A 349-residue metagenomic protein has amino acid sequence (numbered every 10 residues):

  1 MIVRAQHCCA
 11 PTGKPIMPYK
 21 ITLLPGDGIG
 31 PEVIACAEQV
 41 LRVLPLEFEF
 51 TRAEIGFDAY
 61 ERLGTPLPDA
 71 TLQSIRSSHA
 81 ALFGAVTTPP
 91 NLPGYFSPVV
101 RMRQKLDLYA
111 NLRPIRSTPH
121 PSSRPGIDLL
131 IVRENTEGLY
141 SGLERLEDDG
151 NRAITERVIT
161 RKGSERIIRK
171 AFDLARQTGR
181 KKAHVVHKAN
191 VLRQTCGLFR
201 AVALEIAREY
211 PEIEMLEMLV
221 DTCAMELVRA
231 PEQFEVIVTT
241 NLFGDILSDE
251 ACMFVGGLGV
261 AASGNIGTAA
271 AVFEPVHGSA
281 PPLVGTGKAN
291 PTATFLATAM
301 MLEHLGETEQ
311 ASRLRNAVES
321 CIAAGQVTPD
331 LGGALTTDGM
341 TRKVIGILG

Functional and structural regions predicted by a protein language model:
C8-A10: Short, low-complexity intrinsically disordered segments enriched in A/P/G/S/L with frequent Arg, especially at protein
M17-I21: Extreme N-terminal starter segment of soluble prokaryotic enzymes
T22-V43, D149-D221, Q233: Glycine-rich phosphate/diphosphate-binding loop of Rossmann-like nucleotide-binding domains
D27-G30, H79, V132, A171 (+5 more regions): Buried hydrophobic positions in well-ordered alpha/beta secondary-structure cores of metabolic enzymes
E47-A70, M225-L227: N-terminal beta-loop-helix "entrance" segment that forms/cooperates in small-molecule cofactor or anionic ligand
E49, T178-H187, Y210-M218, E307-R315 (+1 more regions): Flexible, glycine/charged-enriched surface loops at secondary-structure junctions
A59-Y60, L108, E226-Q326: Glycine-rich phosphate/nucleotide-binding loop
E61-R157, L242: N-terminal glycine-rich phosphate/adenylate-binding segment common to multiple enzyme folds
